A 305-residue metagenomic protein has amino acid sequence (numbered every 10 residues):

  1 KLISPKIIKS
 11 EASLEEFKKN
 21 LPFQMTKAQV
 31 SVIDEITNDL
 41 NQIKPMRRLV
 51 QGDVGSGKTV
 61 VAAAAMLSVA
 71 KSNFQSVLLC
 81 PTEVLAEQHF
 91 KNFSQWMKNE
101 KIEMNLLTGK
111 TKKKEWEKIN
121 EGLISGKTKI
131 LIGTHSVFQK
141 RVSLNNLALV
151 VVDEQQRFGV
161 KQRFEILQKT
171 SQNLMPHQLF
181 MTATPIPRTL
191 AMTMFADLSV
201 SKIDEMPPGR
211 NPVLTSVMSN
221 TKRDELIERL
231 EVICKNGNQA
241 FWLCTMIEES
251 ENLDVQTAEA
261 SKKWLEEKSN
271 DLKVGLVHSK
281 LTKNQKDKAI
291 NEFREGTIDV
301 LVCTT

Functional and structural regions predicted by a protein language model:
L2-P5, E15, K19, F23-D34 (+2 more regions): Inter-lobe coupling/hinge segments of SF2-like helicase ATPases
I8-A12: Core structural elements
